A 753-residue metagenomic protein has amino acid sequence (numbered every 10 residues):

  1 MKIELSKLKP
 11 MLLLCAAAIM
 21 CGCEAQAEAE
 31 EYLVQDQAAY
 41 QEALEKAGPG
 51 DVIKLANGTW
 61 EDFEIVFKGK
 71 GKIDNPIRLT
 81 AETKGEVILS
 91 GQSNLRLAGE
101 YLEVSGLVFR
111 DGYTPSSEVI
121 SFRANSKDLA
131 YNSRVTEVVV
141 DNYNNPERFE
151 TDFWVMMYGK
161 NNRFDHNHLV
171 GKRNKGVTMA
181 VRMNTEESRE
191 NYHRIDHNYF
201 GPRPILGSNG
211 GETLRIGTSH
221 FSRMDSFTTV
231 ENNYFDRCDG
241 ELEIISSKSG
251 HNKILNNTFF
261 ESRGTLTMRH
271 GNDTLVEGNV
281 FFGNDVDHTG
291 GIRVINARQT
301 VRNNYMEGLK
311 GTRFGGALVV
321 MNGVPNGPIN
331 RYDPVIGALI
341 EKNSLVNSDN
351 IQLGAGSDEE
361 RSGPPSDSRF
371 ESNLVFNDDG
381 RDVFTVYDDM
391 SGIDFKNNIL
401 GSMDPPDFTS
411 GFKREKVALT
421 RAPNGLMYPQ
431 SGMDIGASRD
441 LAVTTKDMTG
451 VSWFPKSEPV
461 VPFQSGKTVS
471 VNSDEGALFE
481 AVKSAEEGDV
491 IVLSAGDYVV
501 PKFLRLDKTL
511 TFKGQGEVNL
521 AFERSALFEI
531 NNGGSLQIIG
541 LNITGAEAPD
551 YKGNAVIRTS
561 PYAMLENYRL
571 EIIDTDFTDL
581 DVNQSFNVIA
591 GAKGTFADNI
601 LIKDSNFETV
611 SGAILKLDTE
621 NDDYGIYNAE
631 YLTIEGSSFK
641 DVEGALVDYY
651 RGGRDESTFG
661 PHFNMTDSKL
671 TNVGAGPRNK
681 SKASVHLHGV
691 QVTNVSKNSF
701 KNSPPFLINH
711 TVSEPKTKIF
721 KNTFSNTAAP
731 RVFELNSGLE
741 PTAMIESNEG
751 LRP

Functional and structural regions predicted by a protein language model:
K2-L12: Bacterial N-terminal signal peptides that target proteins for export
M11-M20: Bacterial N-terminal signal peptides
A25-D62, V66, K72, P462-A495 (+2 more regions): Acidic Gly/Asp/Thr-rich repetitive segments characteristic of extracellular carbohydrate-active and adhesion proteins
Y32, P49-N57, E61-I88, L95-G106 (+5 more regions): Beta-solenoid repeat scaffold
L44-P49, G71-I73, L97-A98, M157-Y158 (+6 more regions): Flexible, charged surface loops at secondary-structure boundaries
E64-I65, G91-R96, R110-N132, V140-P423 (+3 more regions): Glycine- and acidic/polar-rich repeat regions and solenoidal domains
F408-D474, L735-P753: Surface beta-loop-beta hairpin patches that serve as ligand-binding interfaces in beta-rich domains
